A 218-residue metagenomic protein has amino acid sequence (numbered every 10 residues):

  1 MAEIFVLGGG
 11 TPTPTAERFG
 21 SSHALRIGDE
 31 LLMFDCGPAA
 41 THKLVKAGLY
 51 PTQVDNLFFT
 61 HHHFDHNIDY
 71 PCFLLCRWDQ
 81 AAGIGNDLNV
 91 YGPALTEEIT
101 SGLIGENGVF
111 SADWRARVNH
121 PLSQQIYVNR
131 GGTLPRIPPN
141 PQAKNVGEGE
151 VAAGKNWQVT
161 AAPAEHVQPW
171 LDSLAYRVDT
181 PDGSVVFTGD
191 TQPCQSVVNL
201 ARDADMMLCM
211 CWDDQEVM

Functional and structural regions predicted by a protein language model:
M1-V185: Binuclear metal-dependent hydrolase catalytic cores
S173-A175, P181-V186, T191-M218: Cap/insert and terminal regions of metallo-dependent hydrolase folds
